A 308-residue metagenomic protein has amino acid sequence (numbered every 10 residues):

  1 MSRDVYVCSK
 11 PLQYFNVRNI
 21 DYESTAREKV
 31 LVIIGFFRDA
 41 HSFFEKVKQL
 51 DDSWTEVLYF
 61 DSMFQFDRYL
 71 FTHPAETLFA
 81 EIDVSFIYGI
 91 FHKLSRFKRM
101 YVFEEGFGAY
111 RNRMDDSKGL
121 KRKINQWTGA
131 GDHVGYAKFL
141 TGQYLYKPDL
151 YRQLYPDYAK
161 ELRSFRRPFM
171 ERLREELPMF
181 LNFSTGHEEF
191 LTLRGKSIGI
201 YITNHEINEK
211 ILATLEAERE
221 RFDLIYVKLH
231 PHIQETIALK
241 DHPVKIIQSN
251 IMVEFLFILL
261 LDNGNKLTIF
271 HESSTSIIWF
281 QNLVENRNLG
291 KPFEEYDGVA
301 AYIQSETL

Functional and structural regions predicted by a protein language model:
M1-S2, Y22-R27, D51-D52, D67-E76 (+5 more regions): Flexible, charged surface loops at secondary-structure boundaries
M1-S9, L31-I34, E76-E81, R152-Q153 (+3 more regions): Short hydrophobic beta-strand segments
V5-D132, S276-I278: Active-site and donor-binding regions of nucleotide-sugar-utilizing enzymes
I20-E23, N250-M252, L259-L260, G290-F293: Catalytic phosphate/metal-binding cores of nucleic-acid and nucleotide-processing enzymes, i.e., regions that mediate
D61-R68, H232-Q281: Donor nucleotide-activated moiety binding/catalytic core segment of transferases that use nucleotide-activated donors
D116, L120-S197: A nucleotide-sugar donor-handling region in carbohydrate enzymes
T185, R194-I233: Conserved catalytic-core segment of nucleotide-activated headgroup transferases in glycan assembly
S276-L308: Catalytic binding pocket for nucleotide-activated donors in carbohydrate/polymer assembly enzymes
